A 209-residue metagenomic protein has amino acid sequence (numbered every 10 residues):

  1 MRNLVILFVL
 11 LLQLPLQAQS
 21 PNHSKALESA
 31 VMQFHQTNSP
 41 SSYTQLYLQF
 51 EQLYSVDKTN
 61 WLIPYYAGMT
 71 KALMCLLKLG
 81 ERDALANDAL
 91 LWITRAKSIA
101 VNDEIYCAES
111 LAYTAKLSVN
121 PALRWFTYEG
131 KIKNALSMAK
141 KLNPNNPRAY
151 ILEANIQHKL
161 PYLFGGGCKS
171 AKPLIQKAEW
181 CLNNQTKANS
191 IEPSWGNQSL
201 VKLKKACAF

Functional and structural regions predicted by a protein language model:
M1-A26: Bacterial Sec-dependent N-terminal signal peptides
S20-F34, V56-L77, V101-N120, N145-P161 (+1 more regions): Amphipathic alpha-helical repeat scaffolds of TPR domains
H35-Q49, E81-W92, W125-K133, A171-E179: Helix-turn-helix repeat elements of alpha-solenoid scaffolds
L91-L142: Alpha-helical adaptor scaffolds
W125-E129, L136-S137, P144-R148, N155-G166: Outer-membrane beta-barrel transmembrane domain signature
K169-P173, K177-F209: Terminal, low-structured helical/coil segments at or just beyond the last alpha-helical repeat
